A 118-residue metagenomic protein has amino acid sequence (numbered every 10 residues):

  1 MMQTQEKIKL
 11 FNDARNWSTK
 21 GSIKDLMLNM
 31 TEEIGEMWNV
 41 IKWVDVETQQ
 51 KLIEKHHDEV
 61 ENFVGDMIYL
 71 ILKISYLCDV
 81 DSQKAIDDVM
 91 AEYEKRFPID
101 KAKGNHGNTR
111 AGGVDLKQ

Functional and structural regions predicted by a protein language model:
M1-V64, I68-Q118: Flexible "arm" and connector segments at domain edges
